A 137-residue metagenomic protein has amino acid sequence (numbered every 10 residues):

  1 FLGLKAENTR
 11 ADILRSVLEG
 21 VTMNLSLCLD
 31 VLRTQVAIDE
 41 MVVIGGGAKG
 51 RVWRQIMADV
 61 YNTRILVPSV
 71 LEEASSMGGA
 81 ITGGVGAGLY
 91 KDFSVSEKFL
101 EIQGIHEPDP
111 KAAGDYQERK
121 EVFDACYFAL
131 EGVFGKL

Functional and structural regions predicted by a protein language model:
F1-L137: Glycine/Thr-rich phosphate-binding loops that ligate phosphate moieties of nucleotide and other phosphorylated ligands
